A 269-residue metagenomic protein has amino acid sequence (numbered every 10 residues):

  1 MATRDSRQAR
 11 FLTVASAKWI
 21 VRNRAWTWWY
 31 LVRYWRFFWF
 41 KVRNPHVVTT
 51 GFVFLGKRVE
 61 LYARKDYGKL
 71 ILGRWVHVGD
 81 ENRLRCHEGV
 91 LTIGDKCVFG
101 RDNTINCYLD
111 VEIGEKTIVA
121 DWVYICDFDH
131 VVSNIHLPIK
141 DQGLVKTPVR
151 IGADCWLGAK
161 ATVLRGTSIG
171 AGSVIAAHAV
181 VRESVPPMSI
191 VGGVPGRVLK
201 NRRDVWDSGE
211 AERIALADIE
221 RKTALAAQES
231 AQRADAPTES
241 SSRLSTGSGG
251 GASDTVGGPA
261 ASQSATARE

Functional and structural regions predicted by a protein language model:
M1-C126, G152-D154, P187, G196-K200 (+1 more regions): Domain-scale signature associated with acetyltransferase and cell-envelope carbohydrate enzymes
I105, E112, F128-I135, S168: Conserved SAM-binding loop
N106-C107, K160-G172, A179-R182: Beta-rich strand-turn-strand
I118, S173-V174: Short alpha-helix at the nucleotide-sugar/activated-sugar donor binding site of glycosyltransferases and closely
V123, H130, S168, A179-V180 (+1 more regions): Flexible glycine-rich beta->alpha loop in the catalytic core of nucleotide-sugar glycosyltransferases
P138-V149: A short acidic, glycine-rich active-site loop that binds or catalyzes chemistry on phosphate/adenosine moieties
R150, W156-T162, A177: Long terminal segments
